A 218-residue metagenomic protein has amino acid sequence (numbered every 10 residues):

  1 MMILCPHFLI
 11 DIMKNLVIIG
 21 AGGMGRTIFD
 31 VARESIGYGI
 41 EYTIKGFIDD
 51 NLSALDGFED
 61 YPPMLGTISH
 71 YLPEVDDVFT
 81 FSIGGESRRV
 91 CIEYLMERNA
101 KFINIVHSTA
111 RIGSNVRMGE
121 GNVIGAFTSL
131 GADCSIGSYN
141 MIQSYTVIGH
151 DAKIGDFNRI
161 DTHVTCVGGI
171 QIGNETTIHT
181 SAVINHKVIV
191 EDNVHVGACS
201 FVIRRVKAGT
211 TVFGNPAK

Functional and structural regions predicted by a protein language model:
M1-M2: Methionine residue identity
K14-A32: Glycine-rich adenosine-cofactor-binding loop
G37-D56: NAD(P)-binding Rossmann-fold cofactor-contacting core
L52-I112: Phosphate-bearing ligand-interacting subdomains that bind or position ATP/ADP/UDP/GDP/NAD(P) or nucleotide-linked
I105-K218: Structural signal for interior beta-strand "rungs" in well-ordered beta-sheet cores of soluble enzyme domains
